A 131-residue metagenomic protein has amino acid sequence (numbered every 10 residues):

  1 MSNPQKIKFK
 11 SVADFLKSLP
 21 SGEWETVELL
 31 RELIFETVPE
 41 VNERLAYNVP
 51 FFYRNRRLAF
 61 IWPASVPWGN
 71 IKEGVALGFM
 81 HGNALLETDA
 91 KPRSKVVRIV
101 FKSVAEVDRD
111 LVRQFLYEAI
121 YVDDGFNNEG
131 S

Functional and structural regions predicted by a protein language model:
M1-S131: Charge-dense, helix-prone N-terminal extensions
